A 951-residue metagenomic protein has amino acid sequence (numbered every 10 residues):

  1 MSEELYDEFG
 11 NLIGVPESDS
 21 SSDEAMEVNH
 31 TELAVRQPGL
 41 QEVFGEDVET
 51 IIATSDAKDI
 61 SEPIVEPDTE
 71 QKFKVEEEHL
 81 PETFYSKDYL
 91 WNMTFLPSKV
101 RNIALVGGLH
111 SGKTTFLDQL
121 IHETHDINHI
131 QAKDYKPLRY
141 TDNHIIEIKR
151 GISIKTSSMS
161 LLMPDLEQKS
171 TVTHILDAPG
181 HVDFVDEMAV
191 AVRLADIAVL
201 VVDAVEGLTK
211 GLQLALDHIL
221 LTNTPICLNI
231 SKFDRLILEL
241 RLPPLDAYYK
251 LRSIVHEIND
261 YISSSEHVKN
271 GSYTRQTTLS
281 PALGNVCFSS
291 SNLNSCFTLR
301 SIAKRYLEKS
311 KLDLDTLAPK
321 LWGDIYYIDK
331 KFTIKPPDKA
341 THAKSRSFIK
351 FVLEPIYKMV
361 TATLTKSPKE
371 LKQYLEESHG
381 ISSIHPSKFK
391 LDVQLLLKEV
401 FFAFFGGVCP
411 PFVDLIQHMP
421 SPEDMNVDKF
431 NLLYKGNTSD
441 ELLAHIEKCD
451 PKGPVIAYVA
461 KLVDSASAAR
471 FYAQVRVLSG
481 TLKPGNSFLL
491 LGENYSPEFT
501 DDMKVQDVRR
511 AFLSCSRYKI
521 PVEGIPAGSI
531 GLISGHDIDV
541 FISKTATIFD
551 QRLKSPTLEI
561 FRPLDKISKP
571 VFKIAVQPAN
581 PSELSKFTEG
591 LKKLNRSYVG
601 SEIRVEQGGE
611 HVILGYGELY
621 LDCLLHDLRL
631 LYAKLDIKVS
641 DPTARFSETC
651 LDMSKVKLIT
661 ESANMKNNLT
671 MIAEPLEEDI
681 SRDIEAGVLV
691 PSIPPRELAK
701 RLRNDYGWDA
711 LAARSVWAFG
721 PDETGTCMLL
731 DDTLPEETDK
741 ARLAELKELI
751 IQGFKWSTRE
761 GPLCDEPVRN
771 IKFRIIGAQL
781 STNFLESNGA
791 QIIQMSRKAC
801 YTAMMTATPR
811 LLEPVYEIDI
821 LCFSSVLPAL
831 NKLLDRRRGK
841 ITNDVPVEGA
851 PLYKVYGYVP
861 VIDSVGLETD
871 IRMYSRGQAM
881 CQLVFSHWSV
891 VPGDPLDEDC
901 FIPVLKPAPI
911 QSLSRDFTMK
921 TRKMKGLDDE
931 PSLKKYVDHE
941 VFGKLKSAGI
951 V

Functional and structural regions predicted by a protein language model:
M1-V100, L105, I152-S153, S158 (+11 more regions): Intrinsically disordered, low-complexity N-terminal segments enriched in charged residues and glycine with frequent
D56-D59, P63-R193, A198-V201, L240: P-loop NTPase switch module centered on the Walker A-proximal segment
G112-K113, L236, N292-A303, G407-L415 (+2 more regions): Conserved GTPase G-domain signal focused on the G5
V192, I197-P281: Conserved C-terminal guanine-recognition region of P-loop GTPase G domains, centered on the G4
D203-A204, C227-Y249, V286-F297, V360 (+4 more regions): G-domain G4 guanine-recognition motif of GTPases
Y248, N270-R275, N294, A303-D324 (+4 more regions): Accessory interaction regions appended to the cores of large information-processing enzymes
K269-F401, E677: C-terminal end of P-loop GTPase domains and the immediately downstream helical coupling element
H342-Y472, S479-L482: Accessory interdomain/linker segments of ATP-dependent helicases and helicase-like nucleic-acid enzymes that mediate
